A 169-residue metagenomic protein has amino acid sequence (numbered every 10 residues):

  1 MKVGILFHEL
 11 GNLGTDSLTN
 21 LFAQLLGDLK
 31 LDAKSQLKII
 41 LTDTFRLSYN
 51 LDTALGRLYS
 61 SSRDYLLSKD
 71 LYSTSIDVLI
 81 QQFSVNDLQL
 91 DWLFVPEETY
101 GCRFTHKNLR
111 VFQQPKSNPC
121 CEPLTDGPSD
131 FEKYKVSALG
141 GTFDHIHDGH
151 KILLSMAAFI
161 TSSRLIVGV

Functional and structural regions predicted by a protein language model:
M1-V169: Nucleotidyltransferase catalytic core that binds NTPs
